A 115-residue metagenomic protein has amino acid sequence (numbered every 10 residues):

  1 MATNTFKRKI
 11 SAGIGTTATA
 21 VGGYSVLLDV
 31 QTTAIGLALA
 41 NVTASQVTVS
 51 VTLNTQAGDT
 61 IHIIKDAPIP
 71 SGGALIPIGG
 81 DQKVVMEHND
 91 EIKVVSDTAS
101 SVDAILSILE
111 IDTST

Functional and structural regions predicted by a protein language model:
M1-T32, G36, V95-T115: C-terminal interaction-tip segments
T33-I35, S45-V47, H88-D90, V102: A generic structural signal for short beta-strands and their flanking turns/coil linkers
L39-A44, D97: Short solvent-exposed strand-capping/beta-turn motif centered on an Asx-Ser/Thr pair
V47-T48, T60: Short active-site-adjacent helix-start/loop capping segments
S50-N54, I105-S107: Beta-strand signatures of extracellular beta-sandwich domains
T52, I92-V95: Short conserved beta-strand and strand-loop elements enriched in small hydrophobics with frequent Asp/Gly
T55-G58, I111-T113: Short edge-strand/loop segments of extracellular domains
Q56-E91: Intrinsically disordered, low-complexity Pro/Gly/Ser/Thr-rich segments with frequent PxxP/GP/PP motifs and embedded
